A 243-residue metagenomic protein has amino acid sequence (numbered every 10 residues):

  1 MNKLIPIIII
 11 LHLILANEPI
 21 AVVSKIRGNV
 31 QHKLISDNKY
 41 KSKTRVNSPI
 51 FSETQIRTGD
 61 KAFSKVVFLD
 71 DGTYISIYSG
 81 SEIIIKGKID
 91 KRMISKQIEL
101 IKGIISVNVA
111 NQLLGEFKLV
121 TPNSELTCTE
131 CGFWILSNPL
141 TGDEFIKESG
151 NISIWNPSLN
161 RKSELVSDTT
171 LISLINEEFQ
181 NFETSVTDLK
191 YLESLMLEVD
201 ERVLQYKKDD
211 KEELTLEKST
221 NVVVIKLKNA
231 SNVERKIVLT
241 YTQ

Functional and structural regions predicted by a protein language model:
L4-L13: Sec-dependent N-terminal signal peptides
N17-E18, K41-V46, G59, K65-V66 (+3 more regions): C-terminal interaction modules
N17-N38, G59-F63, S81, I85 (+4 more regions): Glycine- and acidic-residue-biased ligand/ion/polar-headgroup-sensing regions
D71-I83: Short Gly/aromatic-enriched secondary-structure transition segments
